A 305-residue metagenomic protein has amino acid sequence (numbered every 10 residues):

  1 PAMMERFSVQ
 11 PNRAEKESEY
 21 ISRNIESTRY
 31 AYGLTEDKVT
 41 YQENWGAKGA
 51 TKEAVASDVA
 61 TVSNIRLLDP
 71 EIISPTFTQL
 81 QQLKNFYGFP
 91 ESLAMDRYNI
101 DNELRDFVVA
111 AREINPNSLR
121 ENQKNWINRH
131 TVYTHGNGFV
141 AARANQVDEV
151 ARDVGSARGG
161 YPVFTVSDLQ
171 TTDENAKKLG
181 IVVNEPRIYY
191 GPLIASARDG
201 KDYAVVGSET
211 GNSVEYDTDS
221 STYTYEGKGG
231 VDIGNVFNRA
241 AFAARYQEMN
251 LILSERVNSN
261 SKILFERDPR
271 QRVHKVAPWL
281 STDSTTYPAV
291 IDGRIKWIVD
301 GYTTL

Functional and structural regions predicted by a protein language model:
P1-L305: Soluble extracytoplasmic regions of secretory-pathway and membrane proteins
